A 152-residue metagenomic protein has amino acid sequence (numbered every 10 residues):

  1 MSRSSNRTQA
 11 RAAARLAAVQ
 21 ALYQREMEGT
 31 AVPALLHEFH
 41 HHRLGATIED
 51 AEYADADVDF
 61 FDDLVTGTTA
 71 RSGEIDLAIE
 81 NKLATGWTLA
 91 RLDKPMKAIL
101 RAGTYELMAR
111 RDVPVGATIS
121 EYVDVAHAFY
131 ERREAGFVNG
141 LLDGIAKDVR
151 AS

Functional and structural regions predicted by a protein language model:
M1-S152: N-terminal interaction/assembly modules
